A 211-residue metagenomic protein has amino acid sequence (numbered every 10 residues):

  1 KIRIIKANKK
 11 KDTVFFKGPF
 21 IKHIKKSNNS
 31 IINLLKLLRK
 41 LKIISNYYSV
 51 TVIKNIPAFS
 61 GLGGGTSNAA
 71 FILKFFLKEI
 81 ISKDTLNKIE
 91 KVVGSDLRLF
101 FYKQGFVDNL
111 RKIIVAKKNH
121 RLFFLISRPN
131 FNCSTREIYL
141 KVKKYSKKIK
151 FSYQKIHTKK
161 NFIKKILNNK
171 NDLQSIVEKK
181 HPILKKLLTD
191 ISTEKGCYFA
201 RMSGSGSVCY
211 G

Functional and structural regions predicted by a protein language model:
K1-S60, K78-D84, R128: ATP-binding N-lobe of GHMP and related small-molecule kinases
I2-I4, I31, G65, S127 (+3 more regions): Residue-level signal for inorganic ion chemistry
V14, N29, F100-F199: Conserved, helical-rich catalytic subdomain that frames metal- and/or nucleotide-binding sites in enzyme alpha/beta
S60-L86, L99: DPxDG-like acidic metal-binding loop motif
S82-V93, S192: Short, well-structured alpha-helical segments that form the helix of a local strand-helix-strand
S203-G211: N-terminal pre-core extensions flanking Radical SAM catalytic domains
